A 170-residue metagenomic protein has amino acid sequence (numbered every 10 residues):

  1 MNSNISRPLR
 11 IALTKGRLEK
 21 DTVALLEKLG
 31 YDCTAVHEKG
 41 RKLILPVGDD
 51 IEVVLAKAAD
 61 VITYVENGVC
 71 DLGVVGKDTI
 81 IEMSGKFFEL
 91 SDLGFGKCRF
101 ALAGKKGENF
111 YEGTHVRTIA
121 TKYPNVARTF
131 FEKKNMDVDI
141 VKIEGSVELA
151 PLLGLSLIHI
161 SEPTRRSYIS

Functional and structural regions predicted by a protein language model:
M1-V69, G85-L93, K105-K106, K133 (+2 more regions): N-terminal hydrophobic or amphipathic helices and topogenic motifs
P8, K77, K86-D137: A conserved helix-loop-strand patch within extracytoplasmic ligand-binding domains of the periplasmic binding
K15, K77-D78: Short secondary-structure boundary segments
V54, D71-V75, L157-S161: Paired acidic/hydrophobic, glycine-rich loop segments that form the ligand-binding mouth/hinge of periplasmic-binding
C70, V116, V138, S156-L157: Short, well-ordered alpha-helix to beta-strand connector turns
I158-E162, R166-S170: Single conserved hydrophobic/aromatic residue that forms the stacking wall/gate of nucleotide- or nucleobase-binding
